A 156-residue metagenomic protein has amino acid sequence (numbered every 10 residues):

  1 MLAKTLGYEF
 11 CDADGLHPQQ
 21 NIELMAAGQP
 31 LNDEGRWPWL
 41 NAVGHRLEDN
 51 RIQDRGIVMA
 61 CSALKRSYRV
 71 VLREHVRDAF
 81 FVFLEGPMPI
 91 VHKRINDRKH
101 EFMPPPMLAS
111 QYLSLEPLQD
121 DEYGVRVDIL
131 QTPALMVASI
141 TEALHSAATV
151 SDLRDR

Functional and structural regions predicted by a protein language model:
M1, V71: Active-site signature of alpha/beta-hydrolase-fold catalytic machinery across serine- and Asp/Cys-nucleophile hydrolases
A3-H45: Conserved substrate/cofactor phosphate-moiety recognition/catalytic segment in nucleotide-dependent phosphotransferases
H17, A63-K65, G86-I90, T132: Conserved nucleotide-binding/hydrolysis micro-motifs of P-loop NTPases
E48-I52, R73-R77, P117-Q119: Conserved catalytic network of the ASCE P-loop NTPase/AAA+ motor domain
Q53-I57, A79-F80: Loop/turn-to-beta-strand initiation segments
H75-I95: Conserved phosphate-donor/acceptor-positioning beta-strand/loop module used by diverse small-molecule
D97-T141: Small-molecule kinase domains that catalyze NTP-dependent phosphoryl transfer to phosphate-bearing small molecules
A143-R156: C-terminal accessory "lid"/substrate-recognition subdomains
